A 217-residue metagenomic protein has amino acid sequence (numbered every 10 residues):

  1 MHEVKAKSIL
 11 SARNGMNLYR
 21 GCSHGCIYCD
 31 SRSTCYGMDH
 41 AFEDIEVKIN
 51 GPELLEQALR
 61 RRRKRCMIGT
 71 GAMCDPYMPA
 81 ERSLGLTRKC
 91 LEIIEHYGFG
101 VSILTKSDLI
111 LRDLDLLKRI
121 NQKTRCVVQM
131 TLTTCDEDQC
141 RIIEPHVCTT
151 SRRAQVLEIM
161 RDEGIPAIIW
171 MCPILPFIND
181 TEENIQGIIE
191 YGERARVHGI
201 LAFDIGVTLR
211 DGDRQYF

Functional and structural regions predicted by a protein language model:
M1-Q129, D136-R141, T150, A154 (+1 more regions): Conserved Radical SAM active-site core
R82, C140-I143, D180-E183, G187: A short secondary-structure junction signal
E137-D138, R210-G212: Short acidic/His/Gly/Ser-rich catalytic and metal-binding motifs that mark active-site loops of diverse hydrolases
D138-H146, C172-F177: Surface-exposed cleft-lining segments at the edges of enzyme active sites
S151-D211: Conserved C-terminal portion of the radical SAM core fold that forms the substrate/S-adenosylmethionine-binding
R214-F217: Acidic, Ser/Thr-rich peripheral helices and adjacent loops at domain boundaries
